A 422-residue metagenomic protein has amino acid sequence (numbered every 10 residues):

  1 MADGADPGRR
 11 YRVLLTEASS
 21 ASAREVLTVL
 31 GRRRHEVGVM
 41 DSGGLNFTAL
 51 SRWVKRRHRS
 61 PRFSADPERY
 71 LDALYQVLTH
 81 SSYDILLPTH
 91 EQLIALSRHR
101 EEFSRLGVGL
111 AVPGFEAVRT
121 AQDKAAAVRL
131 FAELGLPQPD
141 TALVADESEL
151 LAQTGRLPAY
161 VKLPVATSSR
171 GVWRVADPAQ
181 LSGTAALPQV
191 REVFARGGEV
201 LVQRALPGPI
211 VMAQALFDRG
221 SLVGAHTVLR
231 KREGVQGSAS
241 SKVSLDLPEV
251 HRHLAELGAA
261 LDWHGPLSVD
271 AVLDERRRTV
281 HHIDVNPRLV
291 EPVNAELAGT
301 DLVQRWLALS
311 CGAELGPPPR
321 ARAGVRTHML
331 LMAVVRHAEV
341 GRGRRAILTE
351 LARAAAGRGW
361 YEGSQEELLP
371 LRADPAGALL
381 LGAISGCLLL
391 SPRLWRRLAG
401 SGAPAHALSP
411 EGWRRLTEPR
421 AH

Functional and structural regions predicted by a protein language model:
M1-P113, A373-W395, A399-A403, S409-H422: ATP-binding N-terminal substructure of ATP-dependent carboxylate-amine bond-forming enzymes
V118-V200, P207, F217-S221, P248-R252 (+1 more regions): Active-site nucleotide/adenylate-binding loops and adjacent lid/helix of ATP-dependent enzymes
S169, K231-Q236, S240-K242, N286-T300: Glycine-rich phosphate/pyrophosphate-binding beta-alpha loops
S182-S238, K242-H253, L257, L273-H281: Phosphate-binding site of ATP-dependent enzymes
L201, H264-S268, G316-R322: Flexible, glycine/charged-enriched surface loops at secondary-structure junctions
A215, L261-A295: Conserved metal-phosphate-binding beta-hairpin within the catalytic cores of diverse ATP-dependent phosphoryl-transfer
A308-H422: Peripheral (often C-terminal) accessory segments that flank ATP-dependent C-N-forming ligase machineries
